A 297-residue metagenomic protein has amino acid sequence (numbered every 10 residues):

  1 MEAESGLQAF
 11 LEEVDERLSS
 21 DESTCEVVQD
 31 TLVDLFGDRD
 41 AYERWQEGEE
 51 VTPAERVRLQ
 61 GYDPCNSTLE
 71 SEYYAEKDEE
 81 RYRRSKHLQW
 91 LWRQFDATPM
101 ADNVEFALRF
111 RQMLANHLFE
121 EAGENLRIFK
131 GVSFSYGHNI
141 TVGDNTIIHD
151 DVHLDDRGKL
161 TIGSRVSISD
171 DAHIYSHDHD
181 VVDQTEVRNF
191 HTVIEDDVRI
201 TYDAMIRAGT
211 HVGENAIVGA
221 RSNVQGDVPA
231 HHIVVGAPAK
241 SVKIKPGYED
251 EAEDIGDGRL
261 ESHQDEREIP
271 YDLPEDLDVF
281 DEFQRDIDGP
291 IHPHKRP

Functional and structural regions predicted by a protein language model:
M1-H117, V242, G247-P297: Terminal amphipathic alpha-helical/low-complexity segments used for targeting or macromolecular assembly
E121-V242: Structural signal for interior beta-strand "rungs" in well-ordered beta-sheet cores of soluble enzyme domains
